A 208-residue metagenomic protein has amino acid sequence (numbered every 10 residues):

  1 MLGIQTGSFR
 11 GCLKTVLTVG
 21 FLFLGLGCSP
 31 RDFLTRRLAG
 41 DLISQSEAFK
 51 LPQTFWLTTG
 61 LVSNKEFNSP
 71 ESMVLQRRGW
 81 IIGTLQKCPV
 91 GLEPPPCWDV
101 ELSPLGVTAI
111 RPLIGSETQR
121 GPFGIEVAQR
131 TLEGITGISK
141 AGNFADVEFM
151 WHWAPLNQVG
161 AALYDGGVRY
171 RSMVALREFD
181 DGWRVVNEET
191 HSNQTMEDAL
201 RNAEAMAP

Functional and structural regions predicted by a protein language model:
M1-G11: N-terminal secretory signal peptides that target proteins for export/translocation
L13-V19: Sec-dependent signal peptide recognition, specifically the positively charged N-region followed immediately by
L24-G27: C-terminal motif of bacterial Sec signal peptides marking the signal peptidase cleavage site
S29-D32: Bacterial signal peptide processing site
T35-L57: Post-signal peptide N-terminal segment of mature Sec-exported envelope proteins
F67-G83: Basic amphipathic alpha-helical segments that dock to polyanions
T84-G124: Accessory beta->alpha helical hairpin/"wing" motif in late/C-terminal subdomains of nucleic-acid enzymes
I110-P208: Low-complexity, intrinsically disordered terminal/linker segments enriched in charged and Gly/Pro repeats
